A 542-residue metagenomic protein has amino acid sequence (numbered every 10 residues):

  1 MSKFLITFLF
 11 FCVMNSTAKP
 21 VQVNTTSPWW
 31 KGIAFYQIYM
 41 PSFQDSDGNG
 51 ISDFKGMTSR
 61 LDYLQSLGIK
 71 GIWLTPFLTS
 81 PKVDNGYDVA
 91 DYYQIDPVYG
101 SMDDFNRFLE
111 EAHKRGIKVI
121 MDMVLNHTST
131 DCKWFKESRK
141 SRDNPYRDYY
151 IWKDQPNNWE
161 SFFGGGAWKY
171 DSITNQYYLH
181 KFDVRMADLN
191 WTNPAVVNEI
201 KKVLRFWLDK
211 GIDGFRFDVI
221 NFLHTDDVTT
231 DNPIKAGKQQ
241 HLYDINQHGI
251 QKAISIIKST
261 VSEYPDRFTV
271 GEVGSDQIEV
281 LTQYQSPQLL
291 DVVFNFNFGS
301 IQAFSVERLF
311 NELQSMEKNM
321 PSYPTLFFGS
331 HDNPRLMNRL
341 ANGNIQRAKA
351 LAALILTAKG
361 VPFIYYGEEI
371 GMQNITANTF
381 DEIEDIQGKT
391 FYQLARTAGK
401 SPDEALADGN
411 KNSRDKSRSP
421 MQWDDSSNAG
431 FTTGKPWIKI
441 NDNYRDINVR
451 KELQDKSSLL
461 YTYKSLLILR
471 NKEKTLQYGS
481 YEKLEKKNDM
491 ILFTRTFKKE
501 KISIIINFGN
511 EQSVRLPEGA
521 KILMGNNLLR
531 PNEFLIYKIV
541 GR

Functional and structural regions predicted by a protein language model:
F4-C12: Sec-dependent N-terminal signal peptides
V21-R205, D209, F222-S275, M421: Acidic/aromatic-lined carbohydrate-recognition and catalytic surfaces of CAZymes acting on diverse glycans
S129-R139, S262, F268-Q302, M372-I386: Substrate-binding cleft/loops of secretory-pathway carbohydrate-active enzymes
K136-Q176, I301-E317, T397-N441: Core domains of carbohydrate- and sulfate-ester-processing enzymes
P233-H241, Y323-N342: Active-site clefts of carbohydrate-active enzymes
L242, V261-Y264, F268, Y284 (+4 more regions): Loop/helix patches that line or flank the sugar-binding groove of alpha-linked glycan CAZymes
N526-R542: C-terminal beta-strand-rich structural cap/linker in extracellular carbohydrate-active enzymes
